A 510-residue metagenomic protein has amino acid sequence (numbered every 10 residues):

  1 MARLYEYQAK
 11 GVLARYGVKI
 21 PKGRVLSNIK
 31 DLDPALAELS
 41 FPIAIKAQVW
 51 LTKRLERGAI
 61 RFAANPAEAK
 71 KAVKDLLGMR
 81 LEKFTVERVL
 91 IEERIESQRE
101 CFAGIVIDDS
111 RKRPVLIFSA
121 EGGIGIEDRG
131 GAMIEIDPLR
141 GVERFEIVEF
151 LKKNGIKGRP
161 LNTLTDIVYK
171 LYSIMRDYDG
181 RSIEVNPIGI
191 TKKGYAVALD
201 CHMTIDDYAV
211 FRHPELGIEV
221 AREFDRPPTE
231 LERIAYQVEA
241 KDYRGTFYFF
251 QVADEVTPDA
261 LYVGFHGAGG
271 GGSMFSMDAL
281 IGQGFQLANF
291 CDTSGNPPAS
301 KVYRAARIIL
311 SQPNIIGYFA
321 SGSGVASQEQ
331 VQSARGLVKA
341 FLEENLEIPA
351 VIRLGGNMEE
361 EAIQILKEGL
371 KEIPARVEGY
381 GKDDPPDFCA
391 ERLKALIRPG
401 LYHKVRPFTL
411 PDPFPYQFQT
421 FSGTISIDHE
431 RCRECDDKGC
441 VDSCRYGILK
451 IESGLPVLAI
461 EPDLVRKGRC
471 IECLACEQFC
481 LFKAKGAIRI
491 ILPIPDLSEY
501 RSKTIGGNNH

Functional and structural regions predicted by a protein language model:
M1-V185, G189-F319, K339-L342, A362-I363 (+1 more regions): ATP-dependent carboxylate/acyl-activation modules
G295-P298, G324-E329, G356-E360: Short, small-residue-enriched loops and turns at beta-alpha junctions that line or gate enzyme active sites
Q332-S333: Catalytic cores of extracellular degradative/oxidative enzymes
E347-L354: Short internal beta-strands
H403-Y416, T420-K450: A broadly conserved sequence feature marking short terminus-proximal activation segments in nucleic acid-centric
F408-T424, R489-H510: Iron-sulfur (Fe-S) cluster-binding modules
D437-L458, A475-P495: Iron-sulfur cluster-binding cysteine motifs and their immediate structural context in ferredoxin-like electron-transfer
L455-C470: Short linker/helix segments within small regulatory modules
